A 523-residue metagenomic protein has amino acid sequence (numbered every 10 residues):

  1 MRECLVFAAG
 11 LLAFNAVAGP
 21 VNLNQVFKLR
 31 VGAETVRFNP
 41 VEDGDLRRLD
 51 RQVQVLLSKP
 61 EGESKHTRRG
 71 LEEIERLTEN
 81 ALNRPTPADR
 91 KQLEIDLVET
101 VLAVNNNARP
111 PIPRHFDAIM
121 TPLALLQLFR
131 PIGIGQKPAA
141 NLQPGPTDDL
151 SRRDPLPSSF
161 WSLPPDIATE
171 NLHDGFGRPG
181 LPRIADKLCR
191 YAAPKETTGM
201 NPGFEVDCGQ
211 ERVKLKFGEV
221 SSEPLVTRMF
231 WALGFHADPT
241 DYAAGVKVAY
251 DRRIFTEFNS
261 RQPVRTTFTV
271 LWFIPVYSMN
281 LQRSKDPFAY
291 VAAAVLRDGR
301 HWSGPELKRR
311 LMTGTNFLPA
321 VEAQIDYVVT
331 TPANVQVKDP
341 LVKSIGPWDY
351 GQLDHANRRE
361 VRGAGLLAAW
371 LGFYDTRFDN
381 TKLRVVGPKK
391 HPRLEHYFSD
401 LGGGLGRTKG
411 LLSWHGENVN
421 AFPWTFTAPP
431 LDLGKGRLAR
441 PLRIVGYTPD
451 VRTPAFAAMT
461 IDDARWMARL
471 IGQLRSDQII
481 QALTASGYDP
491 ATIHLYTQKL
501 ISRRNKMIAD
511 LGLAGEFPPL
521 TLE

Functional and structural regions predicted by a protein language model:
C4-N15: Bacterial N-terminal signal peptides
V17-Y191, C208-Q210, Q473-E523: Regulatory N- and C-terminal appendages and interdomain linkers associated with kinase/kinase-like NTP transferase
F27, E99-R114, P388-E523: C-terminal catalytic region of ATP-dependent kinase domains
F38, E211-E219, R252-F255, D349-A356 (+1 more regions): Second-shell loop/turn segments in exported
V41, H66, T198, G218-S222 (+6 more regions): Extracytoplasmic/periplasmic, Sec-exported soluble proteins
G175-V335: Conserved ATP-binding subdomain of kinase catalytic cores across diverse folds
V220-E223, R228, V337-V419: Conserved kinase catalytic-core segment
